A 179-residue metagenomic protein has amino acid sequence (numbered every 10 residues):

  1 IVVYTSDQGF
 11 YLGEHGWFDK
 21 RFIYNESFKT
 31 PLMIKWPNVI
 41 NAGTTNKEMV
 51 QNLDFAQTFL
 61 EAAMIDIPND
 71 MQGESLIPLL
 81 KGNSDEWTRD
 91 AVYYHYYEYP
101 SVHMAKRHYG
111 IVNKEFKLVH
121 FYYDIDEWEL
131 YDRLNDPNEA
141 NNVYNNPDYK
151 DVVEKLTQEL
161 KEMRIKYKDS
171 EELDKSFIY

Functional and structural regions predicted by a protein language model:
I1-T44, Q51: Histidine-centered active-site microenvironments of extracellular/periplasmic hydrolases and transferases
Q8-E14, L53-A56, E61-E129, R133 (+5 more regions): C-terminal cap/loop subdomain of S1 sulfatases and analogous C-terminal strand-loop tails that border
Y24-F28, E48-Q51, P68, Q72 (+2 more regions): Short acidic-hydrophobic sequence patches enriched in Asp/Glu that either
V39-M49, A62-I67, A140-Y149: Active-site rim elements
